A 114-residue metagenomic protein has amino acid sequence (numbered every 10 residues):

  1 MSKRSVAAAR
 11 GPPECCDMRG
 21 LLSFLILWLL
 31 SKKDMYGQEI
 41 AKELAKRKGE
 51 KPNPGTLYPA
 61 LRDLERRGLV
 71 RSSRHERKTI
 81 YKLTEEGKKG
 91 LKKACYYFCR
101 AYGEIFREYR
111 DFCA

Functional and structural regions predicted by a protein language model:
M1-C15: Short, Lys/Arg-enriched N-terminal segment that forms or immediately precedes the first helix of a structured domain
K3, K89-A114: Amphipathic alpha-helical dimerization/coiled-coil segments that flank or bridge DNA-binding/regulatory modules
E14-T56, L69: N-terminal helix-turn-helix DNA-binding core of bacterial DNA-binding proteins
L57-P59, D63-L64: Basic amphipathic alpha-helical segments that dock to polyanions
E65-E76, K82: Beta-hairpin "wing" of winged helix-turn-helix
E76-C95: Basic, amphipathic "hinge/linker" alpha-helix immediately C-terminal to the N-terminal HTH DNA-binding motif
